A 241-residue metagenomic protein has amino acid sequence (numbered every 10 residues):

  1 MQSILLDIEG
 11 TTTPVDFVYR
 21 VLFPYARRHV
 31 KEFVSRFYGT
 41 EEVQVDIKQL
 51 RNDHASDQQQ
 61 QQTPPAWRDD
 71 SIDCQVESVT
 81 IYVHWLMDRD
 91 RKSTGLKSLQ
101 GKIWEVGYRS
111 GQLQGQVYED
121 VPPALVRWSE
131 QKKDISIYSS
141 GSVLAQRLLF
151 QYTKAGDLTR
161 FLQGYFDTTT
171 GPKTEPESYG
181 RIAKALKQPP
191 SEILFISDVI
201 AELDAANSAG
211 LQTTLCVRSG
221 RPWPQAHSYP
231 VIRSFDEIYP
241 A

Functional and structural regions predicted by a protein language model:
M1, R160-A241: Asp-based, Mg2+/Mn2+-dependent phosphohydrolase catalytic module
M1-R20: Asp-based phosphoryl-transfer active-site loop
I8, Y138-S142, D198: Short, well-ordered beta-to-alpha junction loops that form the rim of enzyme active sites and present histidine/acidic
T12-D16, L144-R147, D204, P222-P224: Short catalytic/ligand-binding loop motif for oxyanion handling, primarily in non-cytosolic enzymes, centered on
V18-H84: Conserved phosphoryl-transfer catalytic core
D57-E119: Metal-dependent phosphoesterase signature
G101-K102, S110-T153: Substrate-recognition element of Asp-dependent hydrolases with the DxDx(T/V) motif
R127, D134, Y152-P172: Surface-exposed, interaction-prone regions with an acidic/low-complexity signature
